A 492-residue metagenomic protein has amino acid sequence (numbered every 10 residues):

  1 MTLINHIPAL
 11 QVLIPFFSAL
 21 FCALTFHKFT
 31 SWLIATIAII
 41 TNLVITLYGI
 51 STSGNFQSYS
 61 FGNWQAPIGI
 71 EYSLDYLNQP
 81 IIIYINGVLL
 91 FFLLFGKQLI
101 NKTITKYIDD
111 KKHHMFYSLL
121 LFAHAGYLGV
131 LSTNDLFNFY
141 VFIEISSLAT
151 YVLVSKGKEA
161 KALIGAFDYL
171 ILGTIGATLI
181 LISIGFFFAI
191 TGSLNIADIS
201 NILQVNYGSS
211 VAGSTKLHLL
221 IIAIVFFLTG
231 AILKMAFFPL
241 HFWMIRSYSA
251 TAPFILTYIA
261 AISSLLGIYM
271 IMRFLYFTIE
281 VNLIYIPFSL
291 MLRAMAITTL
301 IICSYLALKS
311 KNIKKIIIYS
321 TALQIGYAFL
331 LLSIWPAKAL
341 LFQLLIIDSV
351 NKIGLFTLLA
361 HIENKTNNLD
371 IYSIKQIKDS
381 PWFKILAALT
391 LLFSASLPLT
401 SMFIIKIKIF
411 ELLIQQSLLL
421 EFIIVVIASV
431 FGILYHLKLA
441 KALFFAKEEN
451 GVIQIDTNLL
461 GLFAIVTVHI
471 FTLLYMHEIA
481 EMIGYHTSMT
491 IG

Functional and structural regions predicted by a protein language model:
M1-L10, F17-S118, N201, A480-G492: Transmembrane helix-loop-helix hairpins at membrane boundaries of multipass inner-membrane proteins
T2, Q65-I81, Q204-I221, Q415-L419: Short aromatic-rich membrane-water interface segments that cap or initiate transmembrane helices in multi-pass membrane
K28-I40, I104-F122, F137-Y140, K158-T178 (+6 more regions): Membrane-interfacial loop-to-helix junctions in multi-pass inner-membrane proteins
K112-F122, G126-K216, L233, L306-D370: Alpha-helical multi-pass transmembrane bundles of energy-transducing inner-membrane proteins
L153, L203, Y248, L275 (+2 more regions): Interfacial segments of multi-pass membrane proteins
V225-M291: Short helix-boundary/re-entrant hairpin motifs in multi-pass inner-membrane proteins
F238, L345-I362, N367, L420-I453: Predominantly late transmembrane helices and immediately cytosolic-facing juxtamembrane segments
T251, I371, K378-I385, S429 (+2 more regions): Cytoplasmic/organellar membrane-interface segments at the starts of transmembrane helices in multi-pass inner-membrane
